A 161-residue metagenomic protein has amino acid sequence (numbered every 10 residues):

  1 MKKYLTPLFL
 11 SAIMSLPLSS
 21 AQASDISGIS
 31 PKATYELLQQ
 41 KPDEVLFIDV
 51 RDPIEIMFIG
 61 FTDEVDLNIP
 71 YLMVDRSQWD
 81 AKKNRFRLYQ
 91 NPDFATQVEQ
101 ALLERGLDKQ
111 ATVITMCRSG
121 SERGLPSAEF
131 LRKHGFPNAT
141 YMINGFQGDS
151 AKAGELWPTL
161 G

Functional and structural regions predicted by a protein language model:
M1-Y4: Positively charged n-region of N-terminal signal peptides that target proteins for export
P7-P17: Bacterial N-terminal signal peptides
A21-A33, L37-Q40, M57-T112, E122-G161: Rhodanese-like catalytic fold shared by cysteine-dependent sulfurtransferases and DSP/PTP-type phosphatases
L46-R51, I69: Short hydrophobic beta-strand that contains or immediately precedes a catalytic carboxylate
I54: Glycine-rich nucleotide phosphate-binding loop and flanking beta-alpha elements of Rossmann-like dinucleotide-binding
M116-C117: Short, surface-exposed ligand- or partner-binding patches at beta-edge/loop junctions that are enriched in aromatics
